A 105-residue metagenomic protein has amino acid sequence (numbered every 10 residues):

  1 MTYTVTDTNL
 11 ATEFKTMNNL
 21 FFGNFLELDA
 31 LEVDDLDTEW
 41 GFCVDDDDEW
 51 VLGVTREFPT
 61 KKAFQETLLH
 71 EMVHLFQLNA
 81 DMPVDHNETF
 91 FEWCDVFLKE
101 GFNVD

Functional and structural regions predicted by a protein language model:
M1-E66, L75-D105: Active-site-proximal or metal-binding-adjacent scaffold patches in catalytic folds
E71: Walker B catalytic acidic pair
